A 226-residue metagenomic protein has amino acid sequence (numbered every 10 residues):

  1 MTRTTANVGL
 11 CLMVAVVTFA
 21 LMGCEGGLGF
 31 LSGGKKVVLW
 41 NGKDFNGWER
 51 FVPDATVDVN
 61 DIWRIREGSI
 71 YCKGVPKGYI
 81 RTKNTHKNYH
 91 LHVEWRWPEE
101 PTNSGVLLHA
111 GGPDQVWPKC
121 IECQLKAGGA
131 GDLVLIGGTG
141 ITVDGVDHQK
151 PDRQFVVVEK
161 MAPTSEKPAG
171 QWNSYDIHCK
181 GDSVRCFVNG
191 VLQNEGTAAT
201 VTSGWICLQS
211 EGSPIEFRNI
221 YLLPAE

Functional and structural regions predicted by a protein language model:
M1-L12: Bacterial N-terminal signal peptides that target proteins for export
C11-A20: Bacterial N-terminal signal peptides
C24-E226: Carbohydrate-interacting regions of secretory-pathway proteins
